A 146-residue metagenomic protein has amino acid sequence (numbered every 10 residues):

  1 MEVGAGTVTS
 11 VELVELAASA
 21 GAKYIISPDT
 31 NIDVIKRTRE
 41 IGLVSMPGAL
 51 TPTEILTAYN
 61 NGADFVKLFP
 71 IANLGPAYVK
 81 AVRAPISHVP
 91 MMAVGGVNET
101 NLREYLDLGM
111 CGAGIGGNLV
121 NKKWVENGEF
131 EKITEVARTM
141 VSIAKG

Functional and structural regions predicted by a protein language model:
M1-T51: Glycine/small-residue-rich loop that forms an oxyanion/phosphate-binding "nest" at active or ligand-binding sites
V3-G6, I25-I26, S45-G48, V66-L68 (+2 more regions): Hydrophobic faces of well-ordered beta-strands that scaffold small-molecule active sites in alpha/beta enzyme cores
G6-S10, T30, L50, F69-I71 (+2 more regions): Active-site beta-loop-alpha junctions enriched in small/polar residues
S10-A20, T53-N61, Y78, V97-A113: Catalytic cores of alpha/beta
E15-A18, I35-E40, Y59, V79-A84 (+1 more regions): Surface-exposed amphipathic alpha-helices with a cationic face
Y24, P28-V34, L68-G75, M110-E131: Glycine-rich phosphate-binding active-site loops on the catalytic face of alpha/beta enzymes
T38-L43, L106, K123-G146: C-terminal helical cap(s) of enzyme catalytic domains, especially alpha/beta-barrels
P85-V89, L102-R103, G117, T134: C-terminal output/effector regions of signal-responsive regulators
